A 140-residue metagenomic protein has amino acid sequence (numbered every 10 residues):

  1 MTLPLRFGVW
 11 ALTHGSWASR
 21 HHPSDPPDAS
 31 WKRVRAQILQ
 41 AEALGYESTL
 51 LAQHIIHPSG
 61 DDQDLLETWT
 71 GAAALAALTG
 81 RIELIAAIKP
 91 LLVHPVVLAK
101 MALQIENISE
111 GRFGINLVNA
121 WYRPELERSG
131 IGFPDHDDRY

Functional and structural regions predicted by a protein language model:
M1-L78: N-terminal beta1-alpha1-beta2 module of alpha/beta enzyme domains
T2-A29, L91-Y140: Flexible, glycine-rich active-site loops centered on histidine and acidic residues that chelate a metal or position
G45, G80, S109-G111: Active-site-proximal glycine-rich helix-loop-beta segment
S48, S59, R81, N119 (+1 more regions): Preference for short coil/turn "hinge" residues that link or interrupt alpha-helices
T49, L84, F113-I115: Hydrophobic residues within beta-strands of alpha/beta enzymes
A52, A87, N116-V118: Structural motif
P58-Q63, I88-H94: Glycine-rich "substrate-gating" loop/helix at the edge of Rossmann-like oxidoreductase active sites
T79-A86: Conserved catalytic cysteine-centered active-site region of acyl-thioester-dependent Claisen-condensing enzymes
